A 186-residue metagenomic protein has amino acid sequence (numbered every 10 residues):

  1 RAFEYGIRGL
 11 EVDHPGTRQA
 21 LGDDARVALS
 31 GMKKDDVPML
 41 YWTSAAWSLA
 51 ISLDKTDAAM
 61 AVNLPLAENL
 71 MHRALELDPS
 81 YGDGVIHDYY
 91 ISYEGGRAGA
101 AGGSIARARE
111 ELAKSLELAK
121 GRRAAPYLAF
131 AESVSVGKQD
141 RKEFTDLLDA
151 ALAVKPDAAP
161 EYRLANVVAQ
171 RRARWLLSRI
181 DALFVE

Functional and structural regions predicted by a protein language model:
R1-I51: Extended ligand-binding groove/face enriched in aromatic
R1-I7, R107-R109, K142-A158: TPR/TPR-like (Sel1-like) alpha-helical repeat modules
G6, L10-D13, M71, D78 (+4 more regions): Alpha-helical junction/boundary sensor with strong preference for TPR arrays
G9-G16, G82-D83, G121-P126, K155-V167: Boundary/linker segments of alpha-helical solenoid repeat arrays
L40, W47, H87, I91-S92 (+3 more regions): TPR repeat positional signature
L49-A59, S92-G102, A131-D140, S178-D181 (+1 more regions): Short coil/turn linking the two alpha-helices of tandem helical-hairpin repeats
P79-R109, A113, E117-K120: Alpha-helical adaptor scaffolds
D157-E186: Terminal, low-structured helical/coil segments at or just beyond the last alpha-helical repeat
